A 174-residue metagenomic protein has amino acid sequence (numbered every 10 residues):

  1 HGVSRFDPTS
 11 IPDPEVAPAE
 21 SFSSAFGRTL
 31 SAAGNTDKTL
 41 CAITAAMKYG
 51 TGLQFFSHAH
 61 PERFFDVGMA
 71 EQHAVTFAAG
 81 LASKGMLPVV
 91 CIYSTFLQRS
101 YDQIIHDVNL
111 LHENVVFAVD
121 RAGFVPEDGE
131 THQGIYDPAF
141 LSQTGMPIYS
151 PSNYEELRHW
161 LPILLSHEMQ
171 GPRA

Functional and structural regions predicted by a protein language model:
H1-P172: Thiamine diphosphate
